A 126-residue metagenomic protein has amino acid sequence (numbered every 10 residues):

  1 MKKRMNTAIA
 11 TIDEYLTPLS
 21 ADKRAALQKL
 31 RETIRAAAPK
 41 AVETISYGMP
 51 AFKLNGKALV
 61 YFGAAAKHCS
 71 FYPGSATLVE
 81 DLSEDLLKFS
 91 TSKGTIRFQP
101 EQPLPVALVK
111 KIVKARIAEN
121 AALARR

Functional and structural regions predicted by a protein language model:
M1-R126: Charge-dense, helix-prone N-terminal extensions
